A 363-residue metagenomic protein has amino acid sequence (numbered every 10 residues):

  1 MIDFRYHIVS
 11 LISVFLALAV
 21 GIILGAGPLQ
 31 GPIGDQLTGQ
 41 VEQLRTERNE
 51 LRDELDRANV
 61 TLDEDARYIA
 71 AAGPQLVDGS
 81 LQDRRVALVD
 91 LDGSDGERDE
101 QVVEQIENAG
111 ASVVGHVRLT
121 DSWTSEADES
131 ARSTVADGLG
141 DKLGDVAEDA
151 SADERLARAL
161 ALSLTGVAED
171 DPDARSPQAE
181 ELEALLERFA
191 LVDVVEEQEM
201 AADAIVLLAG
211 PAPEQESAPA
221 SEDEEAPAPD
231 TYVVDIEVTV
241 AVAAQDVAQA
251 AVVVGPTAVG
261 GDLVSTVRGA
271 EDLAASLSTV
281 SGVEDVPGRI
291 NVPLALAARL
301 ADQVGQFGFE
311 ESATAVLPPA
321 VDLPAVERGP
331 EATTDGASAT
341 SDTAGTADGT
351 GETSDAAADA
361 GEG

Functional and structural regions predicted by a protein language model:
M1-V9: N-terminal positive-inside, membrane-proximal cytosolic segments immediately preceding the first
L11-S13: Internal alpha-helical transmembrane segments
A19-R45: Transmembrane signal-anchor/signal-peptide helices with a preference for the extracytoplasmic
D63-R85: Coiled-coil termination/hinge junctions
D78-D141: Domain-scale macromolecular recognition modules
T120-Y232: A substrate-binding/cap region within the structured catalytic cores of diverse enzymes
A202-G363: Extracytoplasmic/luminal low-complexity segments enriched in Pro/Gly and acidic/polar residues that act as flexible
